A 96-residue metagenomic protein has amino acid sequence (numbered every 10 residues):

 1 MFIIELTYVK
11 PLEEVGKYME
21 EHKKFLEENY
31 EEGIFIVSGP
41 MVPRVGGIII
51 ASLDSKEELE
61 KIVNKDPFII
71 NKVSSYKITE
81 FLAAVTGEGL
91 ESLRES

Functional and structural regions predicted by a protein language model:
M1-S96: Conserved, structured core segments of small domains
